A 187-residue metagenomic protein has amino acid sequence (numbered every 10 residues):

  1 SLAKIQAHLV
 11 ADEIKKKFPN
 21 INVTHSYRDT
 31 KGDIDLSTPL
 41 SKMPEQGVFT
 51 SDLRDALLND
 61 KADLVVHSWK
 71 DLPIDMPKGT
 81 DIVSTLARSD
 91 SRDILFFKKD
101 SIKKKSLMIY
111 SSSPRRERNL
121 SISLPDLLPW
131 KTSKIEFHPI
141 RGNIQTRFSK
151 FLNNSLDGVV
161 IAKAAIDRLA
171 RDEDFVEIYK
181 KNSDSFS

Functional and structural regions predicted by a protein language model:
S1-S187: Domain-level signature for soluble enzymes in the chorismate/prephenate branch of the shikimate pathway
